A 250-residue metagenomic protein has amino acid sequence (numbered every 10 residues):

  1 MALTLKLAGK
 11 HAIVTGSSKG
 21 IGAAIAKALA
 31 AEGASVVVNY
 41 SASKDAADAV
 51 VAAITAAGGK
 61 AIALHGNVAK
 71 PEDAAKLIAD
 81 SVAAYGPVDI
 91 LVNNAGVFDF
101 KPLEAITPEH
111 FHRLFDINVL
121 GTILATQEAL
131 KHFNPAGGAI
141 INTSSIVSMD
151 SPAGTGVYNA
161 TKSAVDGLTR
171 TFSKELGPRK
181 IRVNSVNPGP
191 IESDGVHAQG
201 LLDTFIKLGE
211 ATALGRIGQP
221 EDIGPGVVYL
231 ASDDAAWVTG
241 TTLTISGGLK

Functional and structural regions predicted by a protein language model:
A2, D150, E210, G226-Y229 (+1 more regions): Short C-terminal tail/terminal secondary-structure segment of NAD(P)H-dependent dehydrogenase/reductase domains
H11, S18-K19: Conserved glycine-rich cofactor-binding loop
F98, I106, S151-A160, T171: Active-site loop-to-helix junction immediately N-terminal to the catalytic Tyr of the SDR YXXXK motif in Rossmann-fold
P102-L103, H110-F115, L208: Substrate-binding pocket helix/loop in short-chain dehydrogenase/reductase
T126, T161, T169: Active-site helix of classical SDR
K131, K174-P178, A236: Alpha-helical segment proximal to the catalytic Tyr-Lys
S145: Residue(s) in the substrate-gating loop at a strand-loop-helix junction that position the organic substrate next
